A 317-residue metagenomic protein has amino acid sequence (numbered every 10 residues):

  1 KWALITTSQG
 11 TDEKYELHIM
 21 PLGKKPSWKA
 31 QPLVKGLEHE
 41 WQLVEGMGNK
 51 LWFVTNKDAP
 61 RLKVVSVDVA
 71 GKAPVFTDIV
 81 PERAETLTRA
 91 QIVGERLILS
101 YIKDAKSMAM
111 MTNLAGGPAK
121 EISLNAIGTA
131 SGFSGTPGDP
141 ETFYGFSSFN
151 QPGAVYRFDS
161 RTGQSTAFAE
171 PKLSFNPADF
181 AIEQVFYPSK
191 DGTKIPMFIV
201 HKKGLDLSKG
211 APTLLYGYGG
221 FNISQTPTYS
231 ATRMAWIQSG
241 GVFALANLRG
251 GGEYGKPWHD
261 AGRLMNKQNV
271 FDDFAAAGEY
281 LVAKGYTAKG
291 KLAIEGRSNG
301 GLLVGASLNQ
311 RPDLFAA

Functional and structural regions predicted by a protein language model:
K1-Q9, E13-K25: Gly/Pro-rich turn-and-neighbor structural signature
K1-T6, K29-V54, E82-S100, I127-G145 (+2 more regions): Conserved beta-propeller blade repeats
W2, D12, P26, A59 (+4 more regions): Coil-to-beta-strand transition motifs
T7-Q9, T55-K57, Y101-K103, N113 (+2 more regions): Non-cytosolic beta-sheet module surface loops
S8, P32, S131-A317: Serine-hydrolase catalytic core recognition
T11-I19, A59-S66, A105-M111, N150-R157: Structural motif
H18-M20, V34, Q42, N56 (+1 more regions): A structural signal for the main folded, soluble domain(s) of proteins
P21-W41, D68-Q91, L114-G132, R161-F180: Multi-bladed beta-propeller domains
